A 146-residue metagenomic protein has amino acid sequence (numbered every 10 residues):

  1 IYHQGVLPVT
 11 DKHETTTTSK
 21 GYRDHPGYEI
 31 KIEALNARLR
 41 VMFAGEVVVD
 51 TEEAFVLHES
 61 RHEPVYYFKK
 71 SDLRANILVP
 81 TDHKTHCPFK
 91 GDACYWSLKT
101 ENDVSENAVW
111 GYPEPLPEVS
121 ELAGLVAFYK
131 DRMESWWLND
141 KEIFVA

Functional and structural regions predicted by a protein language model:
Y2-A146: Terminal leader/tail segments of proteins
